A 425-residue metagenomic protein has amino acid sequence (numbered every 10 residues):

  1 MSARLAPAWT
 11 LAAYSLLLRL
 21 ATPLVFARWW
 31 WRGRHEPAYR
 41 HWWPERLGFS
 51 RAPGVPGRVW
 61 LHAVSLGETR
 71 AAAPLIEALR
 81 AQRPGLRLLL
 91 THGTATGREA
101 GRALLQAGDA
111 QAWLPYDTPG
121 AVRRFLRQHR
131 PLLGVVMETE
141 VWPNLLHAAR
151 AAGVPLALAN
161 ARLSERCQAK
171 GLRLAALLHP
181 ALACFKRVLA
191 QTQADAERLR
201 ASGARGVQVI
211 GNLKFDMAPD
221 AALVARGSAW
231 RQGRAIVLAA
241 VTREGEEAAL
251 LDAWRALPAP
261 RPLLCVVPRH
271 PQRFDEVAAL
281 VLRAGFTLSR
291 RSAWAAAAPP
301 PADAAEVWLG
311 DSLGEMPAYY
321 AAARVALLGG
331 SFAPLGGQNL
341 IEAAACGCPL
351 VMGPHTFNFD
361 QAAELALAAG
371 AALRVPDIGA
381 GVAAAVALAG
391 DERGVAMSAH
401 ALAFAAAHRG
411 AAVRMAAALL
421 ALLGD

Functional and structural regions predicted by a protein language model:
A3, P7-G33, H179, A183: Short hydrophobic helices that act as membrane-entry/anchoring signals
F26-A222, T242-E244, L257, R269-R273: Active-site and donor-binding regions of nucleotide-sugar-utilizing enzymes
G67-R83, P219-W294: Conserved catalytic-core segment of nucleotide-activated headgroup transferases in glycan assembly
G101, L105-W113, A278-D311: Nucleotide-activated donor-binding/catalytic signature segment of Leloir-type glycosyltransferases, i.e., the conserved
H129-L133, D303-L335: Acidic donor-binding loop of glycosyltransferase active sites
L145, E246, E315, Q338-N339 (+1 more regions): Conserved sugar-transfer catalytic core signal across GT-A, GT-B, and GT-C glycosyltransferases
F185, A201, A321-G390, G394-F404: Catalytic binding pocket for nucleotide-activated donors in carbohydrate/polymer assembly enzymes
H408-D425: C-terminal alpha-helical cap of glycosyltransferases
